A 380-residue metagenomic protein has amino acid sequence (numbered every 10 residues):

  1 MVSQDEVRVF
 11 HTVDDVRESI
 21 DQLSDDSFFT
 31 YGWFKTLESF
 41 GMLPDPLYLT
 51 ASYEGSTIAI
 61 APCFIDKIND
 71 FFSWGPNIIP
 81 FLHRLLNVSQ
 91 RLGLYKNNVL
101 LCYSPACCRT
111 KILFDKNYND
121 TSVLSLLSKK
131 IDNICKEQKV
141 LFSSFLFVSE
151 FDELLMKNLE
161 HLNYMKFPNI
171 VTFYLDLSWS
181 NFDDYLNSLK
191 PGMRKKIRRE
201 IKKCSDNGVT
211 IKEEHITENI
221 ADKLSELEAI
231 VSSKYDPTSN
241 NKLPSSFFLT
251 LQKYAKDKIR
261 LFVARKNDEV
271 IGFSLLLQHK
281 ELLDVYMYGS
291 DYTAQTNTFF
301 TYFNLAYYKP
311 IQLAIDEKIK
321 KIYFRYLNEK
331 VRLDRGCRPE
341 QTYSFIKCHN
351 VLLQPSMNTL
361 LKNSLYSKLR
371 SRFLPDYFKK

Functional and structural regions predicted by a protein language model:
M1-K380: N-acyltransferase acceptor-side catalytic subdomain
